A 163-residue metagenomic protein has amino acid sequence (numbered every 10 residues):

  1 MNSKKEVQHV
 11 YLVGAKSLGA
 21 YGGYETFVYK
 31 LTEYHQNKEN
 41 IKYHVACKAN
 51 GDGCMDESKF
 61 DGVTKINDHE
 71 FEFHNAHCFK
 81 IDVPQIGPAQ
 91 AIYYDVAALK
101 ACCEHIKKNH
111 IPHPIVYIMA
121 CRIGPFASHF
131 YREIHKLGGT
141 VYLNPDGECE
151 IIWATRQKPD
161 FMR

Functional and structural regions predicted by a protein language model:
N2-K5: N-proximal low-complexity "stem/linker" segments adjacent to membrane-targeting elements
V7, I111-P114: Local beta-strand N-terminus motif with an aromatic residue
V7, L12-Y21, Y34-A89, R122: N-terminal strand-loop element at the rim of the active site of nucleotide-sugar-dependent glycosyltransferases
G23-L31, Y94: Conserved alpha-helical elements of sugar-nucleotide-dependent glycosyltransferases
Y29, E33, N37, K100 (+1 more regions): Short, well-ordered alpha-helices that flank and scaffold nucleotide-derived cofactor binding pockets
K38-H44, I111-P112, G138-G139: A generic structural motif
Q90-A101, H113-G139, L143-E150: An aromatic- and histidine-rich active-site surface loop
G139-T140, E150-R163: Nucleotide-sugar donor phosphate/pyrophosphate-binding loop at the beta->alpha transition of glycosyltransferases
